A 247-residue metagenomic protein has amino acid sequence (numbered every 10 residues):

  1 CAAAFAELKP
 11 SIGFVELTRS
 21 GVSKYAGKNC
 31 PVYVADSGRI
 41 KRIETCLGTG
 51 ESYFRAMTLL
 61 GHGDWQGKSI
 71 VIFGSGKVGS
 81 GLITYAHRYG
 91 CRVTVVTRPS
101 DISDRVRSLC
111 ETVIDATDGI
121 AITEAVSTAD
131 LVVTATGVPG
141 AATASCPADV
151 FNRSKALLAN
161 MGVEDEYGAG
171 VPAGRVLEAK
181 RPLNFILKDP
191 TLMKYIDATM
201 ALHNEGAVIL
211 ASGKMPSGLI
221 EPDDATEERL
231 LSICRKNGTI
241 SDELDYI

Functional and structural regions predicted by a protein language model:
C1, E7-S20, L131-L177, D197: ADP-ribose/adenylate-binding Rossmann-like module
C1-L47: Phosphate/diphosphate ligand-binding glycine-rich loop within oxidoreductases
Y33-G67, L157-I247: Adenosine-phosphate binding glycine-rich loop
G63-H87, T97: Glycine-rich adenosine-cofactor-binding loop
W65, T123-S127, F151: A short, aliphatic-rich alpha-helical micro-motif
F73, R88-L109: NAD(P)-binding Rossmann-fold cofactor-contacting core
V78-L82, S103, P139-A144: Short glycine/serine/threonine-rich phosphate/pyrophosphate-binding segments that cradle anionic phosphate groups
L109-T128: Short acidic low-complexity segments
